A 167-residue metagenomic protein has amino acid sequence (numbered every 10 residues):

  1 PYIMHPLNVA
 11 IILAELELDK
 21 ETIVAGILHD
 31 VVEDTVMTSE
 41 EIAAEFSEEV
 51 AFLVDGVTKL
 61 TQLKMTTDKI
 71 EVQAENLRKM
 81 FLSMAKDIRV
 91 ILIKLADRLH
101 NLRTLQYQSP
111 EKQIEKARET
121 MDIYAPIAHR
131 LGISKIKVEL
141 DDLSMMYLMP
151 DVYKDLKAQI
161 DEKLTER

Functional and structural regions predicted by a protein language model:
P1-R167: Active-site helical microenvironments for divalent-metal-assisted chemistry
